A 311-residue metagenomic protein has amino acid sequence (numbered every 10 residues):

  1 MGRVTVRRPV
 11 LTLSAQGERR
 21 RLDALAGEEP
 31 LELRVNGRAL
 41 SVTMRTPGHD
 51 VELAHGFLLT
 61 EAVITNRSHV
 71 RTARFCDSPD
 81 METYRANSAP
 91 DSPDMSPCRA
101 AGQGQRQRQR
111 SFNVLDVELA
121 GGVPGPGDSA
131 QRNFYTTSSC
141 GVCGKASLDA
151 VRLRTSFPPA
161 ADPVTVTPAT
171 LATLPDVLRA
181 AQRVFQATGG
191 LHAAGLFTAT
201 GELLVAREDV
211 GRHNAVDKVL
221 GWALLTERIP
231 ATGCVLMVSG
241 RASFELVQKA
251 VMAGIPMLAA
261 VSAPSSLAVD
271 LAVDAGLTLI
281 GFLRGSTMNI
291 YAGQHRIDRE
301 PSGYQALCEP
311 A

Functional and structural regions predicted by a protein language model:
M1-N87, D91, C98-A194, T198-A199 (+1 more regions): Intrinsically disordered, low-complexity regions enriched in acidic/Ser/Thr/Pro/Gln residues
G48, E52, R67, R152-T155 (+4 more regions): Amphipathic, positively biased hydrophobic alpha-helical segments used for protein targeting and membrane insertion
P93-D94, S243: Generic alpha-helix initiation/capping and coil-helix boundary signal
P175-S239, E245: A mid-sequence, solvent-exposed acidic-amphipathic segment
H213-S302: Feature captures the catalytic cores and cofactor-binding loops of soluble hydro-lyases/lyases that act on carboxylate
Q305: Glycine-rich anion/phosphate-binding loop at the beta-strand->alpha-helix junction
E309-A311: Active-site/ligand-binding-proximal alpha/beta "capping" segment
